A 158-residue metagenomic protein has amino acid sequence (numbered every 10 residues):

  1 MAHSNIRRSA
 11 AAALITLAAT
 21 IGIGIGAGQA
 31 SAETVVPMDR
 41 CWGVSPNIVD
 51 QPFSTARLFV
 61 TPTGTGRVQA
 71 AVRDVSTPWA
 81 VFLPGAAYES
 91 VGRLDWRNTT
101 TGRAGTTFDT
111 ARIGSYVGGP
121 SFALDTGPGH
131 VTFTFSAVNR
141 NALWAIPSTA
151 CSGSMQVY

Functional and structural regions predicted by a protein language model:
M1-D50: N-terminal prepro-regions of secreted/extracellular proteins
S9-A10, A70, W79-G85, T110-A111 (+1 more regions): Intrinsically disordered, low-complexity segments enriched in polar/charged residues with Gly/Pro, especially when
I21, L83-G85, F122: Residues embedded in well-ordered secondary-structure elements
G24, E33, P62, A86-Y88 (+3 more regions): A generic structural signal for short, solvent-exposed coil/turn residues that cap or connect secondary-structure
A30, V68, V131: A broad, low-specificity signal marking well-ordered, structured residues that form hydrophobic/aromatic
V36-V91: Short, surface-exposed binding/anchoring microloops in extracellular/periplasmic proteins
V91-G153: Extracytosolic low-complexity repeat regions of secreted or lipid-anchored proteins
V157-Y158: Short, solvent-exposed mixed-charge patches
